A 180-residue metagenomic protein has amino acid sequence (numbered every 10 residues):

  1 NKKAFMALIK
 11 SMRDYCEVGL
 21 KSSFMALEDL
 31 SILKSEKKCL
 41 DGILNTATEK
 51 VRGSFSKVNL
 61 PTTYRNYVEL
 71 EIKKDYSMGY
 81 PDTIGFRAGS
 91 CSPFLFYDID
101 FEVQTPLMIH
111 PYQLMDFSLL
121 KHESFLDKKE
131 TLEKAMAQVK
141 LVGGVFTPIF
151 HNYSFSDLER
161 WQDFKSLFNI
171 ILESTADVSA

Functional and structural regions predicted by a protein language model:
N1-N59, N152: Metal-dependent polysaccharide deacetylase catalytic core of the NodB/CE4 family, i.e., the active-site-bearing domain
K2, M6, L30, K34 (+3 more regions): Non-membrane alpha-helical structural segments and their capping/turn regions in soluble enzymes
K10-R13, D41, K129-A180: C-terminal domain-boundary segment and adjacent tail
E17, K73, V145: Residue-level detector of anion-binding/catalytic polar loops
S23, H110-M115, F150-Y153: Short loop/turn segments at strand-loop or loop-helix junctions that form parts of catalytic or ligand-binding pockets
E28, L119-H122, F155-E159: A generic structural signal for short coil/turn motifs at secondary-structure boundaries
D29-S35, L60-N66, F86-C91, L158-S166: Histidine/acidic-residue-rich catalytic or RNA/ligand-binding cores of hydrolases and nuclease-related proteins
G42-V139: Active-site-adjacent pocket scaffolds in enzyme catalytic domains
